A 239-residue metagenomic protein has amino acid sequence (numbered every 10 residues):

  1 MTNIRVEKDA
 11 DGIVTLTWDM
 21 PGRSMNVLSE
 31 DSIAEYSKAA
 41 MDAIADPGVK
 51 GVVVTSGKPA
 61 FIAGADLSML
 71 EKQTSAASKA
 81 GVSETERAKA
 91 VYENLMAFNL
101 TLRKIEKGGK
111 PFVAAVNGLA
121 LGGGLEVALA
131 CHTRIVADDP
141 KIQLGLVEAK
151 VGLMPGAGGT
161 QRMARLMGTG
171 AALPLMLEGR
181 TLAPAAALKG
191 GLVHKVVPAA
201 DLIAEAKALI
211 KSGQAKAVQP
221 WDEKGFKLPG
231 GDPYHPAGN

Functional and structural regions predicted by a protein language model:
M1-T55, G108: Conserved CoA-thioester-binding segment of acyl-CoA-metabolizing enzymes
I13, I33-A34, A40, T55 (+5 more regions): Intrinsically disordered, low-complexity segments enriched in small/flexible residues
W18-G22, T74, E148: Short, histidine-centered active-site or binding-site loop motifs used for metal coordination, general acid-base
S56-T101, A120, K150-G152: Glycine- (often His-adjacent) and acidic-residue-rich active-site loop that binds/positions the CoA thioester
S68-A77, E126, C131-D138, L166: A glycine- and small-aliphatic-rich helix-loop capping segment at beta-alpha/alpha-beta transitions that lines
N99-V151, P155, L175: Glycine-rich beta-to-alpha active-site loop
T160-G170: Hydrophobic, secondary-structure "cap" segments at the distal end of domains
